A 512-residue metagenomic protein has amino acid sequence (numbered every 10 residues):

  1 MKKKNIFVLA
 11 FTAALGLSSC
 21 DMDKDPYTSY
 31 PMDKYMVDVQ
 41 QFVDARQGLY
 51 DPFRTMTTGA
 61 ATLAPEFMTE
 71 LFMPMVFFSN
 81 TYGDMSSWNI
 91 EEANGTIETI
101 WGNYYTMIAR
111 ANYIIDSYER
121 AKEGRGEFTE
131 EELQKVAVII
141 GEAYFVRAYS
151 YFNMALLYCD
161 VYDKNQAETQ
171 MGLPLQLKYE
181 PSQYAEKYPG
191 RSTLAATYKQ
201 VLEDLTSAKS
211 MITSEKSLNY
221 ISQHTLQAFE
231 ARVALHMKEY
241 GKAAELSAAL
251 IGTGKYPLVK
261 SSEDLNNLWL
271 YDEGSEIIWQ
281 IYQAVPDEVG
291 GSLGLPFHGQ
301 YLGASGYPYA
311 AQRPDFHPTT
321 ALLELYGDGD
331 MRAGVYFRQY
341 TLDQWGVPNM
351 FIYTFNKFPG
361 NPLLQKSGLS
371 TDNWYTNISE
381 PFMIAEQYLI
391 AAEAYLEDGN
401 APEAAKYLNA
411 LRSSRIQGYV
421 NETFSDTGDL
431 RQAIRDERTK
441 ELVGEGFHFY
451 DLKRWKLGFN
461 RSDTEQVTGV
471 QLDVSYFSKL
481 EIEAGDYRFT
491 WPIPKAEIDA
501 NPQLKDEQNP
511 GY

Functional and structural regions predicted by a protein language model:
K2-N5, L9-T12, G16-Q40, V201 (+2 more regions): Bacterial Sec-dependent N-terminal signal peptides
C20-F72, G299-D315, L322-G327, V335 (+4 more regions): Membrane-proximal, proline-rich intrinsically disordered regions
M32-D33, T62-V76, E127-E131, C159-L173 (+3 more regions): Short, surface-exposed recognition loops and adjoining beta-strand edges that mediate ligand/DNA contacts, enriched
Y82-Y158, S192, L205-S214, D372-S379 (+2 more regions): Conserved, well-structured interaction surfaces
K187, Y326-M383: Flexible, polar/acidic helix-loop-strand segments at domain edges
